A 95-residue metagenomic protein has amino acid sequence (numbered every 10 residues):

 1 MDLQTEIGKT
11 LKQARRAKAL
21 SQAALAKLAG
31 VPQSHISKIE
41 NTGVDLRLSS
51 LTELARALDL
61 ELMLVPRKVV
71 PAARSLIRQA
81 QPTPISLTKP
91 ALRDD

Functional and structural regions predicted by a protein language model:
M1-E6: A detector for short, charged/polar N-terminal pre-domain segments
K9, S34-S37: Positions in alpha-helical segments
K9-A24, E53, P84, K89: Short basic helix-loop element that most often maps to the first helix and adjoining turn of HTH DNA-binding modules
A19-H35: Short alpha-helical DNA-recognition segment
S49-V65: DNA major-groove recognition helix of helix-turn-helix/homeodomain DNA-binding modules
V65-D95: Short, charged recognition helix plus adjacent turn of helix-turn-helix-like nucleic-acid-binding domains
